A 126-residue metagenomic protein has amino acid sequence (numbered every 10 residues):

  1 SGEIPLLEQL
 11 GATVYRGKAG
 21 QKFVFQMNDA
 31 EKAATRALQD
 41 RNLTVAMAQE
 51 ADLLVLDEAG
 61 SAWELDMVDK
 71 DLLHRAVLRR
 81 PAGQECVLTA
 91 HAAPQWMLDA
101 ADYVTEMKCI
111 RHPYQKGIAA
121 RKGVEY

Functional and structural regions predicted by a protein language model:
S1-M47: Conserved P-loop
G11, E50-A51, A101: Short, well-ordered alpha-helix to beta-strand connector turns
V45-M47, A59-Y126: Replace "adjacent to P-loop NTPase cores in ATP/GTP-dependent enzymes" with "adjacent to NTP-binding cores
